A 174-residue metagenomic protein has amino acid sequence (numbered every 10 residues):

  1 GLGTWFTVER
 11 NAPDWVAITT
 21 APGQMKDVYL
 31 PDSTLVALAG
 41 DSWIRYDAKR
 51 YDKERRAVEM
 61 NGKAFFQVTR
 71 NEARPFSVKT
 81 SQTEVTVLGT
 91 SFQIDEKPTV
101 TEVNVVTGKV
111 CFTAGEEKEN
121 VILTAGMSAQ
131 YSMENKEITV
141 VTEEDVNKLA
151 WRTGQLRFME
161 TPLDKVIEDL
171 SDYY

Functional and structural regions predicted by a protein language model:
L2-Y174: A residue-level detector for the "anchor" residue at the start of short, highly conserved motifs
